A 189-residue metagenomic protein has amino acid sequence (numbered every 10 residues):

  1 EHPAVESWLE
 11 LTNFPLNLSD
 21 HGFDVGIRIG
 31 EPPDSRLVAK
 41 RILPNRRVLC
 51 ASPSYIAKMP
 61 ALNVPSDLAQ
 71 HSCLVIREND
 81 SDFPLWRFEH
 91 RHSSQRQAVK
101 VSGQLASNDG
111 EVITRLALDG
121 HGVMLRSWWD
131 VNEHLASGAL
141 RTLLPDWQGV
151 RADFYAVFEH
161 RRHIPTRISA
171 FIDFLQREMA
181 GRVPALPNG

Functional and structural regions predicted by a protein language model:
E1-V38, N188-G189: Central regulatory/effector-binding core of bacterial HTH transcription factors
S7-L11, V75, A98-D109: Short beta-strand-to-loop elements that line the ligand-binding cleft of bilobed periplasmic-binding protein-like
L11-N13, I29-E31, A51-P53, R126-W129: Beta->alpha turn/N-cap motifs
R36-R47, A51-I76: Flexible hinge/capping segments at coil-to-helix
A39-I42, S137-G149: Short beta-strand->loop
S72-Q95: Secondary-structure junction motif
T114-A139: A ligand-binding cleft/hinge motif common to bilobed small-molecule-binding domains
W128-S137, W147-G189: C-terminal effector-binding regulatory domain of bacterial HTH transcription factors
